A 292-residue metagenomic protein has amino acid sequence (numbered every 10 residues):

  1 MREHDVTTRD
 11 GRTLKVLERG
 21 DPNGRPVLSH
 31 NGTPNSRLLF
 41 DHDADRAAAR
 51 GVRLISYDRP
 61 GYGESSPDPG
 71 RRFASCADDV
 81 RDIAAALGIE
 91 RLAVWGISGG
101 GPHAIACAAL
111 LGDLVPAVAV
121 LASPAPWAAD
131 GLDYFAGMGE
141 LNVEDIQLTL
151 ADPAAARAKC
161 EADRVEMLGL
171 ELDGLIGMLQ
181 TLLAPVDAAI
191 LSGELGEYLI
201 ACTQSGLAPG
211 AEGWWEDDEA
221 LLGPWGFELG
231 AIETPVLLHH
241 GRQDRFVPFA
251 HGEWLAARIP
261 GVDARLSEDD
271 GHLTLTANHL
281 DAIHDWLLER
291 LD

Functional and structural regions predicted by a protein language model:
R12-E64: Conserved HGGG/HGGXW glycine-rich cap/lid loop of the alpha/beta-hydrolase fold
S75-A93: Conserved acidic catalytic loop of the alpha/beta-hydrolase fold
L92-Y134: Conserved hydrolase catalytic core segment
M138-F227: Alpha/beta-hydrolase
G223-E233, F249: The feature captures the conserved acid-bearing segment of alpha/beta-hydrolase catalytic domains
I232, L238-H240, D244: Short beta-strand/loop motif that positions the catalytic acidic residue of the alpha/beta-hydrolase fold
R245-H251: Conserved alpha/beta-hydrolase "acid-adjacent" motif
G261-D292: Catalytic active-site module of serine/aspartate enzymes centered on a nucleophile-bearing elbow/loop
